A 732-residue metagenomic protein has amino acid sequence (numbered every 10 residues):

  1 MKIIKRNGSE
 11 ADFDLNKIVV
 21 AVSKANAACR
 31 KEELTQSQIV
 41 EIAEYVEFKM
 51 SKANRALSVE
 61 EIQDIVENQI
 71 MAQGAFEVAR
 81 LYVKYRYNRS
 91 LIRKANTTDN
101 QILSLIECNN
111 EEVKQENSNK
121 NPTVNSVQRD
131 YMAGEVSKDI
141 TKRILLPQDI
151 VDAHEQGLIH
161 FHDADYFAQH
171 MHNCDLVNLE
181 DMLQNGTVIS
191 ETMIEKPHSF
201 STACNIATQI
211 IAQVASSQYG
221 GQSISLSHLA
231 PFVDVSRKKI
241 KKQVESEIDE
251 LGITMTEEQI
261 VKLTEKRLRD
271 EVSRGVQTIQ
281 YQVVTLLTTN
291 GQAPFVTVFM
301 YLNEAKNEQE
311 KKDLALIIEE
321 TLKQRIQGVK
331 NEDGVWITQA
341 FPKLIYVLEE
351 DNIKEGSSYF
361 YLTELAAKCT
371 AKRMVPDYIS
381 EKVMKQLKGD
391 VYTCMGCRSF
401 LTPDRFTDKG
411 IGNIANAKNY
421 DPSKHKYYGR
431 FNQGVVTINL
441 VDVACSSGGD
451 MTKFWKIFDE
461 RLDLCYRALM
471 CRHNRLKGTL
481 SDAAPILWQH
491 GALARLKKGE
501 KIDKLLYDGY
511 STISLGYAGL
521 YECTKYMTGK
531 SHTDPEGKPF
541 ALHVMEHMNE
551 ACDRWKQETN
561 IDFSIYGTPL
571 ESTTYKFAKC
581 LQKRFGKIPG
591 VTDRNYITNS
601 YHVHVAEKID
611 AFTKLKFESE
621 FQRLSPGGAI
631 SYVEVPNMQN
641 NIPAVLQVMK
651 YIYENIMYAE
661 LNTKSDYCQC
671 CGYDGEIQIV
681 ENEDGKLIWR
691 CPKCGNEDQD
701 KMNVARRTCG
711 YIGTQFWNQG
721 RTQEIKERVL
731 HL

Functional and structural regions predicted by a protein language model:
M1-C108, K726-H731: Charged, amphipathic alpha-helical regulatory modules used for macromolecular assembly or allosteric control
L15-V19, G74-E77, K306-L314, T528-S531 (+2 more regions): Short amphipathic alpha-helical segments with coiled-coil-like heptad repeat character
S23, Y466, M470, Y521-K525: Amphipathic, well-packed alpha-helical segments that form the structural scaffold of globular domains
N88-I92, T98-G509, K530, D534-E697 (+1 more regions): Conserved catalytic cores of very large enzyme subunits
V272-V276, Q280, K525-Y526, R721-E727: Metallocofactor- and cofactor-centric catalytic cores in central/energy metabolism, strongly enriched
I513-Y526, E546, R707: Contiguous, well-ordered alpha-helical segments that form the cores/surfaces of helical PPI scaffolds
K693-L732: Long insertion/accessory domains within large nucleic-acid-processing enzymes
